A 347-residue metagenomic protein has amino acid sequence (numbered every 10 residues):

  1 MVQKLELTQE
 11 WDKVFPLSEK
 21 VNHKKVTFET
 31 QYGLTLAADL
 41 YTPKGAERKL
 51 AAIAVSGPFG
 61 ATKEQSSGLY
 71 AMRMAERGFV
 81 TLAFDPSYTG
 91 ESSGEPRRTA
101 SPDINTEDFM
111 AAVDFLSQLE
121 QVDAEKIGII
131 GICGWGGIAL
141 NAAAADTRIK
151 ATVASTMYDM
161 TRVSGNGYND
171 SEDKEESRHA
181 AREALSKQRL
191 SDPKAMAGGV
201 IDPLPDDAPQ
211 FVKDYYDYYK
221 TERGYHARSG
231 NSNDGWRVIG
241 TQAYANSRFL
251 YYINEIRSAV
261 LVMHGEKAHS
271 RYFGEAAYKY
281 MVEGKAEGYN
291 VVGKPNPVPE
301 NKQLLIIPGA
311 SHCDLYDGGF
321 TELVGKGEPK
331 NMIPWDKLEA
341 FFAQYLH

Functional and structural regions predicted by a protein language model:
Q3-R48, G325-E328: N-terminal cap/lid segment of alpha/beta-hydrolase-fold proteins
K49-P58: Short beta-strand element of the alpha/beta-hydrolase
G60-M72, P86, G274: The serine-hydrolase catalytic nucleophile loop
R73-S93: Conserved alpha/beta-hydrolase
T99-E120: Alpha/beta-hydrolase active-site loop
L140-E222: Alpha/beta-hydrolase-fold enzymes
I256, V262-H264: Short beta-strand/loop motif that positions the catalytic acidic residue of the alpha/beta-hydrolase fold
A310-N331: Catalytic histidine-centered segment of alpha/beta-hydrolase-like enzymes
